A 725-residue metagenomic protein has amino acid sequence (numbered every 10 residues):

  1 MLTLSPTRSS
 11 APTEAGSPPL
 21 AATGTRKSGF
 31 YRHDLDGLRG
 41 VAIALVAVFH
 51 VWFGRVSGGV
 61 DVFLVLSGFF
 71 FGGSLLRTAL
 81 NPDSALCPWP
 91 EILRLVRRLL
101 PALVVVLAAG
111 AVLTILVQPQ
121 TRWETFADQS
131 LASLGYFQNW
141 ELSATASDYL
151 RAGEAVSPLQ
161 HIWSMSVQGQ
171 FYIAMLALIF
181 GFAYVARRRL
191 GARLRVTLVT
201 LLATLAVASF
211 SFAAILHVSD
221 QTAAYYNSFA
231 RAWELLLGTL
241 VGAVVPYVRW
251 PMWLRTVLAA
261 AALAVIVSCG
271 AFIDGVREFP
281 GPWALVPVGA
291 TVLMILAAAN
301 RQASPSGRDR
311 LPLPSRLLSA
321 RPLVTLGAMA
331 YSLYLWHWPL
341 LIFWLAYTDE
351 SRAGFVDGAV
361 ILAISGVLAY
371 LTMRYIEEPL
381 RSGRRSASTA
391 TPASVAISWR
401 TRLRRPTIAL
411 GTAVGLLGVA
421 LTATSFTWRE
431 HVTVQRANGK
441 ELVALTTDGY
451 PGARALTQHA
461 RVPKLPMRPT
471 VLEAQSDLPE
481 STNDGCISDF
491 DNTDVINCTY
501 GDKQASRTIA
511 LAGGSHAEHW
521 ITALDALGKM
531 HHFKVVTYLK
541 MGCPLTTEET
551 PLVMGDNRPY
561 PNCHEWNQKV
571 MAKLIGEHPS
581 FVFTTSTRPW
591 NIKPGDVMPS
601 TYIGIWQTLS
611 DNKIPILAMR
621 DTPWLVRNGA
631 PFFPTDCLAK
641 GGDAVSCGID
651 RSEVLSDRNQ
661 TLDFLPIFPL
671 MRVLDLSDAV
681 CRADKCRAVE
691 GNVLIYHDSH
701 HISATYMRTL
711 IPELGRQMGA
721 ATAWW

Functional and structural regions predicted by a protein language model:
L2-P6, G275, T348-R352, G366-V367 (+2 more regions): Extracellular/periplasmic envelope-modification machinery, especially enzymes that add or remove acyl/ester groups on
L2-W399, L403-P406, A413, W724: Membrane-interface helix/loop caps of multi-pass membrane proteins
